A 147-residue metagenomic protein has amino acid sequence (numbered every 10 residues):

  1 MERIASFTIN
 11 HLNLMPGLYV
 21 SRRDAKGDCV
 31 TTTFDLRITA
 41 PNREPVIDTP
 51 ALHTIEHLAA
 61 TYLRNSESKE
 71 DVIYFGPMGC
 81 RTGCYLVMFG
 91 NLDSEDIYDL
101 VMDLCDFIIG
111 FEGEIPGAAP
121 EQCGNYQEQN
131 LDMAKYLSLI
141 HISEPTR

Functional and structural regions predicted by a protein language model:
M1-N42: Non-catalytic terminal extensions that flank enzyme cores
C29-T31, G79-R81, I142: A general secondary-structure signal for short beta-strands and their flanking turns/coil in non-transmembrane regions
T31-R64, Y74-F75: Active/ligand-binding-proximal structured segments within catalytic/core domains that scaffold catalytic residues
H57-S68, M102-D106: Short, intrinsically disordered, mixed-charge
S68-G79, G110-A119: Short, flexible active-site-proximal loops enriched in glycine and acidic residues
V72-D106: M16 family metallopeptidases and their MPP-like homologs
G113-Y136: Short proline/glycine- and acidic-rich turn/helix-capping motifs at secondary-structure junctions
I140-R147: Residue-level detector of conserved catalytic or cofactor/ligand-binding positions in enzyme active sites
